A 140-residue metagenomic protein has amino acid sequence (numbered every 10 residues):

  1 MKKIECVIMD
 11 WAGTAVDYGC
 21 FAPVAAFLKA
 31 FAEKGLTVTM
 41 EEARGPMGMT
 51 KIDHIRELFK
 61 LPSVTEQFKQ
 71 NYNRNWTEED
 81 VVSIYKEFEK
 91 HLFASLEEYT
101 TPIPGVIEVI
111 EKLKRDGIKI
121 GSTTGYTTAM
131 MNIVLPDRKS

Functional and structural regions predicted by a protein language model:
K2-I107, E111, R115-K119, A129-N132: N-terminal helical cap/lid subdomain that shapes the substrate entry/recognition surface in HAD-like hydrolases
T124-Y126: Conserved phosphate-coupling serine/threonine residues in phosphotransfer and NTP-handling enzymes
S140: Conserved small/polar residues in nucleotide/adenosyl-binding loops
